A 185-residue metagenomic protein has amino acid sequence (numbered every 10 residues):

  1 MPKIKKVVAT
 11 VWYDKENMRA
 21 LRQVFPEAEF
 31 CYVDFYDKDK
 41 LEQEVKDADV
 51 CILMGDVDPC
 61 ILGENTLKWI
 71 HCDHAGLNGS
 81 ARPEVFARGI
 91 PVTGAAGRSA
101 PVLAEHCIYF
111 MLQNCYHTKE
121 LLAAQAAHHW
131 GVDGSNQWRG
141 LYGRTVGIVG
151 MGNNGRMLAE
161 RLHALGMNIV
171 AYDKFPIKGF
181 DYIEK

Functional and structural regions predicted by a protein language model:
M1-T93: An N-terminal-biased, well-structured beta-alpha scaffold segment characteristic of Rossmann-like dinucleotide-binding
Y13, D56-V57, G76, A96-S99 (+3 more regions): Short, flexible active-site-adjacent loop segments at beta-strand->alpha-helix junctions, enriched in small/polar
K15, G79, A100-V102, R156: Loop/helix-junction capping segments adjacent to catalytic residues or to phosphate/diphosphate-binding pockets
C31-Y36, V50-M54, Q125-G134, K178-K185: Short gly/ser/thr-rich secondary-structure transition/capping motifs
K40-Q43, G79-P83, V102-H106, G179-I183: Short, charged, surface-exposed secondary-structure boundary motifs
I90-T145, E160, Y172: Phosphate-binding beta-alpha-beta segment of Rossmann-like dinucleotide-binding domains, i.e., the NAD(P)
S135-K185: Rossmann-like dinucleotide/phosphate-binding beta-alpha-beta segment
